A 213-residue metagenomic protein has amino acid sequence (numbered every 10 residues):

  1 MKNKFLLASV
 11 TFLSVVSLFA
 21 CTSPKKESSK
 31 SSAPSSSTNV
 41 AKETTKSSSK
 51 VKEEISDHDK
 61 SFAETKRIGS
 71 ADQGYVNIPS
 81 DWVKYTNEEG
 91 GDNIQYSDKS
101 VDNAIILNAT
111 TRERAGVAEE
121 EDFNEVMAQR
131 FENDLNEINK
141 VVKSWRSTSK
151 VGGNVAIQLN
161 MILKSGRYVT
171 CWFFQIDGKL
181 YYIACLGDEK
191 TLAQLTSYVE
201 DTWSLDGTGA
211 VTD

Functional and structural regions predicted by a protein language model:
M1-F19: Sec-dependent bacterial lipoprotein signal peptides
L7, F19-K46: Bacterial lipoprotein signal-peptidase II cleavage site
V51-G91: N-terminal "mature-domain start" segment
T65, V76-P79, N124-A128, E132 (+3 more regions): Extracytoplasmic/secreted envelope proteins and their assembly/folding machinery, especially bacterial periplasmic
R67-I68, T111-E121, A184-E189: Second-shell loop/turn segments in exported
V83, E132, N136, W203-T208: Sec-exported extracytoplasmic/periplasmic mature domains
E88-Q175, K179: Conserved polar/disulfide-associated segments of primarily extracytoplasmic proteins
N154-D213: Short, well-structured beta-strand
